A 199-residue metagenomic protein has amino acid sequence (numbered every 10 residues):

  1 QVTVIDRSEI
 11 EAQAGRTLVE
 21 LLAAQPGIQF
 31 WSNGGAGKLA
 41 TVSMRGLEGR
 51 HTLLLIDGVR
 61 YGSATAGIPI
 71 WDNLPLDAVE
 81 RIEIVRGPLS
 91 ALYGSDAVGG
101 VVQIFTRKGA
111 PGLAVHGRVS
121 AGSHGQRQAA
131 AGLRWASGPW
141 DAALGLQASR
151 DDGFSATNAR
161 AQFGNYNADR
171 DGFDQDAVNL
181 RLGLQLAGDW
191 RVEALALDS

Functional and structural regions predicted by a protein language model:
Q1-Q13, T41, G49: N-terminal periplasmic "start-of-domain" segments of outer-membrane beta-barrel proteins
V2, R7, G15-L22, W71 (+1 more regions): Extracytoplasmic/secreted envelope proteins and their assembly/folding machinery, especially bacterial periplasmic
V19-S63, E80: Extracytoplasmic beta-strand/coil segments of soluble accessory domains associated with Gram-negative outer-membrane
L22, I82-I84, V102-I104: Non-catalytic regulatory/gating segments with a bias toward low-complexity or hydrophobic composition
G49-T52, K108-V115: Short, charged/polar, Gly/Pro-enriched secondary-structure boundary elements
V59-R86: Short acidic/polar hinge/loop motifs at secondary-structure boundaries that mediate gating or recognition
S90, Q103, P111-G112, S120 (+1 more regions): Periplasmic-side early beta-strands and strand-to-turn transitions of outer-membrane beta-barrels
D96-V98, G125-A129, D174-V178: Residues that define the transmembrane beta-barrel architecture of outer-membrane proteins
